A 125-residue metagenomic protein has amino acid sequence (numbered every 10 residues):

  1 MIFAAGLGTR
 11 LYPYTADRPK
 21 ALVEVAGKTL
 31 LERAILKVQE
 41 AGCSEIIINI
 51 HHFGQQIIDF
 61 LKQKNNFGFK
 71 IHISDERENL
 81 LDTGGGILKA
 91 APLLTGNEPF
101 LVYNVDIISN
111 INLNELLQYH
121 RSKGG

Functional and structural regions predicted by a protein language model:
M1-A16: N-terminal nucleotide-binding beta1-loop-alpha1 segment
I2, K28-N104, E115: Conserved N-terminal catalytic core of the sugar/cofactor nucleotidyltransferase
L7, V105-I107: Active-site metal-binding loops of divalent metal-dependent hydrolases
D17-E32: Short catalytic helix/loop segments, enriched in acidic residues and glycine and frequently bearing histidine
V23, D82, I108: Glycosyltransferase donor-binding loop in the core domain
I111-G125: Conserved donor-nucleotide/metal-binding helix-loop-beta segment in metal-dependent transferases, i.e., the alpha-helix
